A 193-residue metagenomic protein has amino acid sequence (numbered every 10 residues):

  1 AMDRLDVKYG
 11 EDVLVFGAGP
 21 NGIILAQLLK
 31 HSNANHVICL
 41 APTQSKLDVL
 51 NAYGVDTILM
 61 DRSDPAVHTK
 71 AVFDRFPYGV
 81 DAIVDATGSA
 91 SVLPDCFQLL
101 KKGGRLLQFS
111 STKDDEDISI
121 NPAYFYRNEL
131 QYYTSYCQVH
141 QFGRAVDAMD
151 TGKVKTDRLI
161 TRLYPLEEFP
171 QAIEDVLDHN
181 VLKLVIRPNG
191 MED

Functional and structural regions predicted by a protein language model:
A1-S63: Mid-domain Rossmann-like dinucleotide-binding core that forms the NAD(H)/NADP(H) cofactor-binding site
R4-Y9, L47-E129, E192-D193: Glycine-rich cofactor phosphate-binding loops and adjacent beta1-alpha1 units of small-molecule cofactor enzyme domains
G17, A41, S110, R187-P188: Short beta-strand/turn micro-motifs composed of small residues that flank or help shape donor/cofactor-binding pockets
L29, L50, C96, G103 (+4 more regions): Residue-level signal for nonpolar/aromatic packing positions in well-ordered secondary structure
A34-N35, G79, V154-R158: A local structural motif
V37-I38, L107, Y133: Conserved beta-strand positions in the Rossmann-like core of class I SAM-dependent methyltransferases
P42-T43, T112, Q138: Residues in the short beta-alpha loop(s) of Rossmann-like NAD(P)-binding domains
P94, V139-D193: C-terminal hydrophobic helical "lid"/dimerization subdomain of Rossmann-like NAD(P)H-dependent oxidoreductases
